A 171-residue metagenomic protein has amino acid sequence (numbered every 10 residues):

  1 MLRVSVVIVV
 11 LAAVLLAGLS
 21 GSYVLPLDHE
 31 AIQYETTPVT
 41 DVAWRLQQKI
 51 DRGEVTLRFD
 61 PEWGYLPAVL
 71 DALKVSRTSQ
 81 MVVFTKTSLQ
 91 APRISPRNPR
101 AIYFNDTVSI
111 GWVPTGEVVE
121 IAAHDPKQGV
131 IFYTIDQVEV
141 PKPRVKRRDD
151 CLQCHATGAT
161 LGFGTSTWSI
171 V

Functional and structural regions predicted by a protein language model:
M1-V4: Positively charged n-region of N-terminal signal peptides that target proteins for export
V7-A17: Bacterial N-terminal signal peptides
V9-V10, T40, D60-W63, G129-F132: Low-complexity, intrinsically disordered regions enriched in charged/polar residues
A17-S20, Q128: Feature targets compositionally biased, intrinsically disordered low-complexity regions with long contiguous runs
L19-A91, N98-G111, V118-E120: Conserved small-residue
I94, I102-N105, G111-V171: Sequence context surrounding c-type heme c attachment/ligation sites in exported
